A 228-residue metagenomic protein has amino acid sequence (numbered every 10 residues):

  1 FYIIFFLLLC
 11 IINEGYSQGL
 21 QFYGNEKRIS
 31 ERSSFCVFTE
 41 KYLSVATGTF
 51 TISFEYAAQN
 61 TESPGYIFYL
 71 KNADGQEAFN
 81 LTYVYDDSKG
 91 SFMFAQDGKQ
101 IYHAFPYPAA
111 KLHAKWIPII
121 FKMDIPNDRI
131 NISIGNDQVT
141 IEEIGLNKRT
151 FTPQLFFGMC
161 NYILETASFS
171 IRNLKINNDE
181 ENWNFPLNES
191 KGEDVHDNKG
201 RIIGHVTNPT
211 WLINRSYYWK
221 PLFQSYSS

Functional and structural regions predicted by a protein language model:
F1-G19: Bacterial Sec-dependent N-terminal signal peptides
G15-E40, A46-T47, T51, N80 (+1 more regions): Extracytoplasmic low-complexity segments
E40-I52, Y107-K115, L164-S170, S228: Extracellular/lumenal carbohydrate-interaction signature centered on repeated Trp-anchored short motifs
F50-N60, F68, I119, F157 (+3 more regions): Short hydrophobic/aromatic patches on beta-strands that form ligand-binding or substrate-lining surfaces
F68-A95: Glycan-recognition/cleft segments
F94-P118: Short, aromatic/His-centered strand-loop micro-motif at the edge of beta-sheets
A114-I125, I130-I132: Short tryptophan-centered beta-strand motifs in secreted/extracellular beta-sheet-rich domains of glycan-recognition
I141-S170: Flexible glycan-contacting loops in extracellular carbohydrate-active proteins
